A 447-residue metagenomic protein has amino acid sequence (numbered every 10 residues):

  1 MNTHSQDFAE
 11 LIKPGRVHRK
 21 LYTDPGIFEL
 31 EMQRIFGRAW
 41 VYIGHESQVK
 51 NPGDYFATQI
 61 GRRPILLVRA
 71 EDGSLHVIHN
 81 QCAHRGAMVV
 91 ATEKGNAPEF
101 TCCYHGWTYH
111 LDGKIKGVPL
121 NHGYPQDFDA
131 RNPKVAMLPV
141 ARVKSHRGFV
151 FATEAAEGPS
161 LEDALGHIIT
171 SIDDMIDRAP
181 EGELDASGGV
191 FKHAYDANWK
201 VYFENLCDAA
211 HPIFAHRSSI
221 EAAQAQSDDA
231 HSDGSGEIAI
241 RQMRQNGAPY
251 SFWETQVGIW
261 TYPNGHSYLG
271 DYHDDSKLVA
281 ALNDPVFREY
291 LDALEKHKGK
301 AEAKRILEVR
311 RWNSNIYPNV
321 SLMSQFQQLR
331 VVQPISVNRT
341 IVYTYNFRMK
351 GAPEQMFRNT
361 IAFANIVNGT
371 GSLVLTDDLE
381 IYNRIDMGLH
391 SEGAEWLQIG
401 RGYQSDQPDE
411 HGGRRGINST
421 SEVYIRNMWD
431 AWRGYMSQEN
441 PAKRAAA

Functional and structural regions predicted by a protein language model:
M1-F8, K443-A447: Basic/polar N-terminal segments that are highly enriched at the extreme N-terminus, encompassing both cleavable
S5-L21, G182-E183: Short, contiguous pre-domain boundary segments
K20-L21, P25-G61: Glycine/alanine-rich phosphate-binding loops at beta-alpha junctions
F36-W40, A87, H211: Generic structural signal for secondary-structure transition and capping sites
R38-K50, L120-D127, R310-I316: Short Pro/Gly-enriched beta-strand edge/turn motifs at strand-loop
V49-T170: Rieske [2Fe-2S] iron-sulfur-binding domain
R69, S74, A141-A447: C-terminal catalytic domain of Rieske-type non-heme iron oxygenases
